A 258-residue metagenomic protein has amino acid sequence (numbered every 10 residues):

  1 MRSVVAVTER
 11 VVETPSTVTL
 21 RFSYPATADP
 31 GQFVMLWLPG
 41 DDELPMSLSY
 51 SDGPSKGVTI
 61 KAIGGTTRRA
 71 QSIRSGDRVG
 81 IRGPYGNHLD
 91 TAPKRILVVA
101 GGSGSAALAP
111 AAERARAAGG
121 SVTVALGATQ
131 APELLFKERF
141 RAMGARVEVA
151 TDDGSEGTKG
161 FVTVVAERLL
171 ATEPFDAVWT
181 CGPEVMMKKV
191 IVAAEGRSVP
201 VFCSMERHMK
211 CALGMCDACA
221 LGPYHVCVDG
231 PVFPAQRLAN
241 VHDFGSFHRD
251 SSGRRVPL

Functional and structural regions predicted by a protein language model:
M1-D77: Ferredoxin-reductase
E9, Y50, V149-T151, C203 (+1 more regions): Structural signal for conserved beta-strand scaffold positions within catalytic alpha/beta enzyme cores
G40-D42, G83-H88, S246: Short, charged beta-turn/beta-strand-edge "cap" motif at the junction between a beta-strand and an adjacent loop
G65-K210: FNR/FR-type flavoprotein reductase catalytic core
A107, E184-M186, M205-F233: Local cysteine-cluster metal-coordination motifs and their immediate loop/turn environment, predominantly Fe-S cluster
G222-D229, F233-L258: Short Fe-S-cluster ligation motifs
